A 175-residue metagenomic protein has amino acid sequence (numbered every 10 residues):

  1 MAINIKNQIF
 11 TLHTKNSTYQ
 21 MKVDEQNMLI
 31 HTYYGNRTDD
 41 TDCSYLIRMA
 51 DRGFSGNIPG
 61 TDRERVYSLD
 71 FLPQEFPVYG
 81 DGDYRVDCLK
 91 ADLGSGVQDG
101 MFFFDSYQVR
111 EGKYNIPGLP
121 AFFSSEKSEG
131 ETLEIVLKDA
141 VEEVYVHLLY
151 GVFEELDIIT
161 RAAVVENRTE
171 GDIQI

Functional and structural regions predicted by a protein language model:
M1-I175: N-terminal accessory beta-strand-rich subdomains and adjacent acidic, glycine-rich linkers that precede catalytic cores
